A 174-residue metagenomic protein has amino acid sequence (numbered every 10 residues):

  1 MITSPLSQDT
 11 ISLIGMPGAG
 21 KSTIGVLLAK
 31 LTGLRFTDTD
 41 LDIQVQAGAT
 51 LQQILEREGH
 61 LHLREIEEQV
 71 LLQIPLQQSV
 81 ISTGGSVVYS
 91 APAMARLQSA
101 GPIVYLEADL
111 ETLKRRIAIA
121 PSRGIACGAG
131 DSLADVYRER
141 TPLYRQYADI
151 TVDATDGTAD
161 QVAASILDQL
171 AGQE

Functional and structural regions predicted by a protein language model:
M1-L6, T23, L27, L31 (+1 more regions): NTP-dependent small-molecule kinase module
L13: Hydrophobic anchor at the beta1->P-loop junction of P-loop NTPases
M16: P-loop (Walker A) phosphate-binding loop of NTP-binding proteins
G20: Conserved glycine(s) of the Walker
R35, T39-V87, A91-Q98, L143: ATP-dependent small-molecule kinase phosphotransfer cores that center on conserved nucleotide phosphate-binding segments
S79, I103-V104, I150-V152: Short, well-ordered beta-strand core segments
G85-V87, D109-E111, G157: Short glycine-rich anion-binding loops that position phosphate/pyrophosphate groups of nucleotides and phosphorylated
S99-P142: A glycine- and Lys/Arg-enriched "phosphate-lid" helix/loop adjacent to the NTP-binding pocket of small-molecule kinases
